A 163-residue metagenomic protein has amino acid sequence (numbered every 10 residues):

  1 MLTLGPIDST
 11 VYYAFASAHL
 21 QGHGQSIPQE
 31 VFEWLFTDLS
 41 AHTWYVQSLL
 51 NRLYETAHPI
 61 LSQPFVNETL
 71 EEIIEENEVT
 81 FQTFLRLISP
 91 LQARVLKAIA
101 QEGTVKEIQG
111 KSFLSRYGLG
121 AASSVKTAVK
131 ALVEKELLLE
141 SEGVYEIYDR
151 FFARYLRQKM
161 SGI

Functional and structural regions predicted by a protein language model:
L2-V31: Conserved small helical "lid"/interfacial subdomain of P-loop NTPases
D8-Y12, L53, F152: Conserved nucleotide-binding/hydrolysis micro-motifs of P-loop NTPases
S26-D38, K111-F113: Short conserved motifs of the RecA-like P-loop NTPase core
A41-T43, Q47-A122: Winged-helix-like regulatory helical subdomains adjacent to P-loop NTPase cores
Y117-E134: Short amphipathic alpha-helical interaction segments
V133-G143: A short, conserved structural fragment
E142-R154: Accessory beta->alpha helical hairpin/"wing" motif in late/C-terminal subdomains of nucleic-acid enzymes
F151-I163: Short, amphipathic alpha-helical interaction segments positioned at domain boundaries
